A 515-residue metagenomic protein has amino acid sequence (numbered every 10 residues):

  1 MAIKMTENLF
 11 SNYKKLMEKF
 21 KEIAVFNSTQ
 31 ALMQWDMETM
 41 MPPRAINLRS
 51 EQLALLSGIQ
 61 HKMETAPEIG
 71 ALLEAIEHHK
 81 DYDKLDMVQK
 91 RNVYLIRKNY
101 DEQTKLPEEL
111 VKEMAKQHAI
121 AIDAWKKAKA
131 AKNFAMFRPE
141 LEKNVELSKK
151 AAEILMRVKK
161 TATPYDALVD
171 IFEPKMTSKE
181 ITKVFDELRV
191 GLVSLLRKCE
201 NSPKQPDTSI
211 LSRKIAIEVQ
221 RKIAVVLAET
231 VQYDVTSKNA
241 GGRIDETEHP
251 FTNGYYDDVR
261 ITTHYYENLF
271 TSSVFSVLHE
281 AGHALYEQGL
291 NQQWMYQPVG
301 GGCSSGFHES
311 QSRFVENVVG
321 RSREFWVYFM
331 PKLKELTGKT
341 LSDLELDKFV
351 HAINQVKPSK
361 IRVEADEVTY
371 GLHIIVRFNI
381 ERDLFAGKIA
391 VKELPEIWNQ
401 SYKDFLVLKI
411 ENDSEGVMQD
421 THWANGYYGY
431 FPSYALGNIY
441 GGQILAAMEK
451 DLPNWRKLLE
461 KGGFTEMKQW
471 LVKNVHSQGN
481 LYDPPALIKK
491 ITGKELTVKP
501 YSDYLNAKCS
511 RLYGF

Functional and structural regions predicted by a protein language model:
A2, E7-N12, S28-Q34, R44 (+4 more regions): C-terminal, non-catalytic "cap/extension" segments appended to globular domains
A2-T177, L481, K499, N506-F515: A well-structured
L16, M156, S272-Q292, E309-R313: Active-site recognition of the HExxH zinc-binding catalytic motif
L48, E113, E140-K143, V184 (+13 more regions): Secondary-structure capping and boundary motifs in well-ordered enzyme cores
M114-F270: Contiguous, non-catalytic segments that form substrate-binding/exosite surfaces or channel walls
F185, R189-L192, E218-K222, L227 (+5 more regions): All-alpha helical catalytic cores of prenyl diphosphate-utilizing isoprenoid enzymes
T236-S237, Q293-Q297, R321-P331, V391-K392 (+1 more regions): Acidic/polar loop patches that form or flank catalytic/metal-binding clefts of enzymes that bind anionic ligands
G301-L341: Post-HExxH zinc-binding segment in Zn-dependent metallohydrolases
